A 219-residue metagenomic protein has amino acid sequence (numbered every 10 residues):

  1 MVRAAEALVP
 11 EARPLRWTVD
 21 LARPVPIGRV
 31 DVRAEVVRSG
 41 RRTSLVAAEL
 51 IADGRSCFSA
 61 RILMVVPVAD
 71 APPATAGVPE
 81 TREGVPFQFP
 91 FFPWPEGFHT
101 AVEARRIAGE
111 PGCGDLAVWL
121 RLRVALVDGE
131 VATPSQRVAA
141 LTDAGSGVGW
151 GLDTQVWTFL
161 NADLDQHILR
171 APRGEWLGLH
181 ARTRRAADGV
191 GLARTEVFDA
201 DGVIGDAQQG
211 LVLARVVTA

Functional and structural regions predicted by a protein language model:
M1-A219: Terminal targeting signals and extreme-terminal segments of soluble enzymes
